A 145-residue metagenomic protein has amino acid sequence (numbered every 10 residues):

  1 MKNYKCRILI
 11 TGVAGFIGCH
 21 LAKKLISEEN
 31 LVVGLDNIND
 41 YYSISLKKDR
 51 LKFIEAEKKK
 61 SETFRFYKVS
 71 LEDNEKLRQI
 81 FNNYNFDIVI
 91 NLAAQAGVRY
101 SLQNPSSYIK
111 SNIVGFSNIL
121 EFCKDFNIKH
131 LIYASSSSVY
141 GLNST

Functional and structural regions predicted by a protein language model:
M1-T145: N-terminal Rossmann-like NAD(P)+-binding domain of SDR-like oxidoreductases, especially those catalyzing
